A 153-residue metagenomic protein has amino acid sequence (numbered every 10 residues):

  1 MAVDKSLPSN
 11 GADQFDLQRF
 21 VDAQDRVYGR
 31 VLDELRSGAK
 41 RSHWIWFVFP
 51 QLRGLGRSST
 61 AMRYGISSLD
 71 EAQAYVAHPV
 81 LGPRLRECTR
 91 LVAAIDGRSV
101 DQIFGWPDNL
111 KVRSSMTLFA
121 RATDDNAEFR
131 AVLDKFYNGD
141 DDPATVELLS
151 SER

Functional and structural regions predicted by a protein language model:
M1-G29: Extreme N-terminal tail/first-helix region
D22-E34, A93-V100: Short amphipathic alpha-helical segments and their helix-coil junctions
E34-L69: Hydrophobic/aromatic-rich, well-ordered segments within soluble, folded domains that form packed cores
K40-F47, R84, D108-S115, E128 (+1 more regions): Residue-level detector of well-ordered alpha-helical segments, enriched for hydrophobic/aromatic packing positions
G54-T60, A120-R130: Short helix-capping/linker segments at secondary-structure and domain boundaries
M62-R84, P143, E152: C-terminal end-helix/capping segment
A74-T123: Mid-chain, well-packed structural core segment of small domains
D124-R153: Charged phosphate-binding loop/patch that engages nucleotide di/tri-phosphates or the phosphate backbone of nucleic
